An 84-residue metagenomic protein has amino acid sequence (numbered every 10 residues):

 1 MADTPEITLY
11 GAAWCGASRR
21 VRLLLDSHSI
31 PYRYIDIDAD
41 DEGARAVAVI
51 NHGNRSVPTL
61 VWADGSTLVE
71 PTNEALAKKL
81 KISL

Functional and structural regions predicted by a protein language model:
M1-P31: Local sequence-structure signature of Cys/Sec-based thiol-disulfide redox active-site neighborhoods
A2-D3, R45-A48: Short secondary-structure transition/capping segments
I30-A44, N54: Thiol-based oxidoreductase modules, predominantly thioredoxin-like and allied folds used for disulfide exchange
V47-N51, K79-I82: Short amphipathic alpha-helix with an adjacent loop that forms part of the alpha/beta core around
N51-V61: Structural micro-motif
W62-L84: Non-catalytic, surface beta->alpha helical segment in thiol-disulfide oxidoreductase systems
